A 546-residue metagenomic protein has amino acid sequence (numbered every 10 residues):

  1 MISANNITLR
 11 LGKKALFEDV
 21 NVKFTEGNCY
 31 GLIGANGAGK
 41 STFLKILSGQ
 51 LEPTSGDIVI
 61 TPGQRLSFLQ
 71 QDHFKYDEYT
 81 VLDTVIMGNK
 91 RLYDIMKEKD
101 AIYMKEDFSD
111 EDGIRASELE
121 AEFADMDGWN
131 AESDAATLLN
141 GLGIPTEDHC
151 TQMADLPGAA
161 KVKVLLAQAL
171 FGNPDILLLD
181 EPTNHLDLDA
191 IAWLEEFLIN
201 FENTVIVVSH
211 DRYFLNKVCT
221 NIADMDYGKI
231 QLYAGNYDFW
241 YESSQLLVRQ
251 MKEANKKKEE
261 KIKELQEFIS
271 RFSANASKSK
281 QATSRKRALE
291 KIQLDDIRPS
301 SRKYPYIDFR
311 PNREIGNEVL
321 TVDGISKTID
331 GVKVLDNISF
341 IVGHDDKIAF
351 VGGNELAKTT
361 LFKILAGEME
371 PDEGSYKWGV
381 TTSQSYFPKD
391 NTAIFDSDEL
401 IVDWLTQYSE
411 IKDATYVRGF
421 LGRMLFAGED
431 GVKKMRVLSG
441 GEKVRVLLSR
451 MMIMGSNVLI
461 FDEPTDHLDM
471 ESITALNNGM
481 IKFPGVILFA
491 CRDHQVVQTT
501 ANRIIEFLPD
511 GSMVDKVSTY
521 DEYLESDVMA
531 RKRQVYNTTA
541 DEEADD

Functional and structural regions predicted by a protein language model:
M1-N255, D308-D546: ABC ATP-binding cassette signature C-motif
N130, S277-Q281, K291-S301, K377 (+1 more regions): Proline-centered turn/helix-capping motifs that create local helix->coil transitions or kinks
S243-D296: Intracellular alpha-helical coupling/juxtamembrane segments of multi-pass membrane proteins
P305: Conserved catalytic-core segments of large NTP-driven translation/proteostasis enzymes
